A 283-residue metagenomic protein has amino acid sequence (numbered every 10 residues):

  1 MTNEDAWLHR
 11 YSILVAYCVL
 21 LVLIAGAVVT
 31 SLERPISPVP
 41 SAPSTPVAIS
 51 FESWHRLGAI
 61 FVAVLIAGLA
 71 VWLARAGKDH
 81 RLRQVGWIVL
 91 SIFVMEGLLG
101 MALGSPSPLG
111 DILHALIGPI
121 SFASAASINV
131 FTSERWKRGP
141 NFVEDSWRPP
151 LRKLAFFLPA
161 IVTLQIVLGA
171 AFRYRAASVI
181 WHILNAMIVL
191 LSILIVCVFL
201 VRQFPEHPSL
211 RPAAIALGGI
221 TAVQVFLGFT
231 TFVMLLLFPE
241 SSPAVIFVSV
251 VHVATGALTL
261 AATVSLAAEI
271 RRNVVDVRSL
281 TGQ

Functional and structural regions predicted by a protein language model:
M1-Q283: Polytopic transmembrane helical bundles with strong interfacial aromatic enrichment
